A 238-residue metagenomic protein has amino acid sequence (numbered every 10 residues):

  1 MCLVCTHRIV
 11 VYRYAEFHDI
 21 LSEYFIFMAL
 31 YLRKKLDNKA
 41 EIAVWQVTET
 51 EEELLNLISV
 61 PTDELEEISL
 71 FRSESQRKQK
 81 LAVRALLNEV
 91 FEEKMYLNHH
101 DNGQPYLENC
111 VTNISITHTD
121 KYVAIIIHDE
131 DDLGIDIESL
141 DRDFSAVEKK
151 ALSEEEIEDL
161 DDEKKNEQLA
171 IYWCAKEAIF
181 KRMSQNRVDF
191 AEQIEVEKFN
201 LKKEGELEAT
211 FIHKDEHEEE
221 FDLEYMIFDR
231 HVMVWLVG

Functional and structural regions predicted by a protein language model:
C2-C5: Cysteine-centered motifs
E16, I20-G238: Core catalytic alpha/beta fold that binds nucleotide/phospho-ligands
